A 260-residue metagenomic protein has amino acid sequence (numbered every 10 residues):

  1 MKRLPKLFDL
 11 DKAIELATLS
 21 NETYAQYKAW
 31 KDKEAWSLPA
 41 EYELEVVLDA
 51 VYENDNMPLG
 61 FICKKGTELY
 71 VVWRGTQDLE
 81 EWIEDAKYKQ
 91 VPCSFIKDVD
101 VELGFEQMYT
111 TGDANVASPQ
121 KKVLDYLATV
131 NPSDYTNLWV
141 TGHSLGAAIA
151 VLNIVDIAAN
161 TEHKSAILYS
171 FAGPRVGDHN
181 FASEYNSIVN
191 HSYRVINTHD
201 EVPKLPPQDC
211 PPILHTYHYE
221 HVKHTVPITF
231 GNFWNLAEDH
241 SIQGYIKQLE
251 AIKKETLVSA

Functional and structural regions predicted by a protein language model:
M1-G66: N-terminal low-complexity, Ser/Thr- and acidic-residue-enriched intrinsically disordered segments
P39-T141, A159-S165, I188-Y193, N197 (+3 more regions): A conserved cap/lid and substrate-binding interface adjacent to the catalytic center of lipid-processing enzymes
G75, S144, A172-P174: Residue-level signal for short, function-critical loop segments
L79, A150, G177-D178: Short, well-ordered alpha-helical microsegments
G142-G146, A150: Gly/Ala-rich beta-loop-alpha elbow adjacent to hydrolase catalytic centers
L152-D156: Active-site signature of alpha/beta-hydrolase-fold catalytic machinery across serine- and Asp/Cys-nucleophile hydrolases
H163-L249: The feature captures the conserved acid-bearing segment of alpha/beta-hydrolase catalytic domains
